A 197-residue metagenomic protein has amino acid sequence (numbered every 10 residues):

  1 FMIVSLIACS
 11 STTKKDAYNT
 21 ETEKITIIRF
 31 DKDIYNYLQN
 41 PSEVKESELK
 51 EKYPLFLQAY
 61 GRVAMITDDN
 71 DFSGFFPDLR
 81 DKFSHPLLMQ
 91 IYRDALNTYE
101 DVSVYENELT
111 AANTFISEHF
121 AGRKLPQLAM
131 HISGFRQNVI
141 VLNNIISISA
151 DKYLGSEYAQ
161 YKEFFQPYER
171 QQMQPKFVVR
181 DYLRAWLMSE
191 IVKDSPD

Functional and structural regions predicted by a protein language model:
F1-M2: Sec-dependent signal peptide recognition, specifically the positively charged N-region followed immediately by
S5-A8: C-terminal motif of bacterial Sec signal peptides marking the signal peptidase cleavage site
S10-D81: N-terminal mature-domain "stem" immediately C-terminal to a signal peptide or N-terminal signal-anchor/transmembrane
L79-D197: Acidic/His-rich structured neighborhood in mature extracellular/periplasmic domains
